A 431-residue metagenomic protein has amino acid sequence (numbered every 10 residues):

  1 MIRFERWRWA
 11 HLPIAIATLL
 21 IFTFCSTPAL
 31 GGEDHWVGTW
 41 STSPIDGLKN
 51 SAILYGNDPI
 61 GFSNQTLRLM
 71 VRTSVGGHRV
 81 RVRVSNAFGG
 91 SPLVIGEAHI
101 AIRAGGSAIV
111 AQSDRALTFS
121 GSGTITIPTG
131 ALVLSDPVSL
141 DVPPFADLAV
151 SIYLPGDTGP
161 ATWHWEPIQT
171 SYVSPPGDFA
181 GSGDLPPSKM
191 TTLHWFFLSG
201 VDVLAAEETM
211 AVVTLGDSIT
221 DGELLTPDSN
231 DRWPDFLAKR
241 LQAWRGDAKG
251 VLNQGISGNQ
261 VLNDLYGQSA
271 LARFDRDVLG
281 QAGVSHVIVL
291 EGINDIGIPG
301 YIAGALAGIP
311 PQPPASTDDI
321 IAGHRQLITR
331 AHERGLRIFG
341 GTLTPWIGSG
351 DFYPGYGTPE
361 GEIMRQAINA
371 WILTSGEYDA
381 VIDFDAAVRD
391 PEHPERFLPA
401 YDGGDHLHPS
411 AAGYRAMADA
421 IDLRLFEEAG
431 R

Functional and structural regions predicted by a protein language model:
M1-W9: N-terminal secretory signal peptides that target proteins for export/translocation
I2, I21-L215, L225-D228, R245-G246 (+1 more regions): N-terminal secretory targeting modules
T66, P234-A238, Y266-Q281, A322-Q326: Alpha-helical scaffolding within the catalytic cores of extracellular/periplasmic polymer-degrading hydrolases
F88, G156-D157, S218-G222, I256-V261 (+4 more regions): Solvent-exposed loop/turn segments at secondary-structure junctions within structured extracellular/periplasmic domains
T209-D235, S257-Q260: Catalytic nucleophile-elbow at a beta strand-turn-alpha helix junction centered on a G-D-S/GDSL motif, marking
A211-G216, T220, G250-G255, S285-L290 (+3 more regions): Structural recognition of the beta-strand scaffold that forms the well-ordered cores of secreted hydrolase catalytic
L225, I256-D318: Oxyanion-hole/transition-state-stabilizing segment in secreted/luminal serine hydrolases and related acyltransferases
L271, G297, A305, L343-R431: Catalytic His-Asp segment of secreted/periplasmic serine-dependent ester chemistry enzymes
